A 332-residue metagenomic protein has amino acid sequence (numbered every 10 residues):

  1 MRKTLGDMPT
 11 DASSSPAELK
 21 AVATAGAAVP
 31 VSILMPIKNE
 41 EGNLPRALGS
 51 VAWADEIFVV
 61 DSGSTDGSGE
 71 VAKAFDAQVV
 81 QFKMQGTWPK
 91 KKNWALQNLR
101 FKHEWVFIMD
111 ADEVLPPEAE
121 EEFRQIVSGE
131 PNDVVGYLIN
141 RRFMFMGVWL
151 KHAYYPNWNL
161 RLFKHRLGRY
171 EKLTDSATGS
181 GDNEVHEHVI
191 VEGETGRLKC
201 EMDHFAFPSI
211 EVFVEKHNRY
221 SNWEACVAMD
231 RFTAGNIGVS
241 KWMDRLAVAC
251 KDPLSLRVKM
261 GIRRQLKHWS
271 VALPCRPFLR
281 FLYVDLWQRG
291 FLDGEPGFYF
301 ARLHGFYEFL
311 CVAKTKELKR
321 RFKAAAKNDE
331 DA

Functional and structural regions predicted by a protein language model:
G6, P89-K90, L96, P116-F322 (+1 more regions): Catalytic-site signature of metal-activated, phosphate-bearing donor transferases, centered on the GT-A/GT-A-like
P16, M35-E56: Short, well-formed alpha-helical segments that are part of the catalytic scaffolds of diverse glycosyltransferases
P30-S32: Cell-envelope/extracellular polymer assembly enzymes that use nucleotide-activated donors
P45, D66-F75, E118: Acidic helix N-cap motif at the loop->helix transition within catalytic regions of sugar-transfer enzymes
S50, D61-V71, M84, D110: A conserved acidic beta->alpha catalytic loop
W53, A74-D76, W158, V191: Short, structured coil segments at secondary-structure junctions
A74, N93-W105: Active-site nucleotide-sugar/metal-binding loop of Leloir-type enzymes
Q81-W88: Short, acidic/glycine-rich phosphate-metal binding loop used to engage nucleotide
